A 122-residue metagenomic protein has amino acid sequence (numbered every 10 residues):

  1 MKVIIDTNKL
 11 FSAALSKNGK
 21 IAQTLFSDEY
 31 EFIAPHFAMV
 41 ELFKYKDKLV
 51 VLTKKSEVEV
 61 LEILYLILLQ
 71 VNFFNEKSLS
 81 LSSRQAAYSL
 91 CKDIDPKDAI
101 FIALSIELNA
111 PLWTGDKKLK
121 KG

Functional and structural regions predicted by a protein language model:
M1-A34: Short, well-structured N-terminal submotif of metal-dependent ribonuclease cores
K9-L10, A38, F101, K118-L119: Alpha-helix capping/helix-boundary segments
A13, K121-G122: Short, well-ordered, mixed-charge alpha-helical segments that flank or form enzyme active sites
K17-N18, V60, K97-D98: Amphipathic coiled-coil/heptad-repeat helices and related helical stalk/stem segments that mediate oligomerization
T24, A103-L104, G122: Hydrophobic/aromatic ligand-binding patch that stacks against planar heteroaromatic rings of cofactors or nucleotides
F26-E29, I33-A87: PIN-domain endoribonuclease scaffold, especially VapC-family toxins
F73-K117: Active-site neighborhoods of divalent-metal-dependent phosphate/nucleic-acid chemistry enzymes
